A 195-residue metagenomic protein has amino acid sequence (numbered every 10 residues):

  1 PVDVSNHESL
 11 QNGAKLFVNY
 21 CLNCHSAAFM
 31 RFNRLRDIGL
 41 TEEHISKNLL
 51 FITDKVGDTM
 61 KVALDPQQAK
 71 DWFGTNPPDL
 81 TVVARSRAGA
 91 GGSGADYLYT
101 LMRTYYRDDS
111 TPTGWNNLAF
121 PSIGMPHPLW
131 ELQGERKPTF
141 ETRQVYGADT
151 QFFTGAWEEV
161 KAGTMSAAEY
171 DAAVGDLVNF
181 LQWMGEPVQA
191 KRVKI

Functional and structural regions predicted by a protein language model:
P1-K15, S26-D37, I45, G185-V193: Electrostatic cytochrome c docking/interface patches
E8-N12, L16, D79, S93 (+3 more regions): Extracytoplasmic/secreted proteins, especially bacterial periplasmic and envelope-associated proteins
F17-A28, L177: The canonical Cys-X-X-Cys-His
A28-A95, P112-Y146: Gly/Gly-Pro-rich "capping" loops immediately C-terminal to redox-active cysteine motifs in periplasmic/lumenal
Y106: Short conserved active-site loop signatures built around small residues
S110, Q144, W157-E159: Long, glycine/tryptophan/cysteine-rich extracytoplasmic
S110-W115, Q189-K191: Surface-exposed patches in mature extracellular/periplasmic domains of secreted proteins
W130, R136-P138, F153-E186: Extended, hydrophilic extramembrane loops/domains of integral membrane proteins
